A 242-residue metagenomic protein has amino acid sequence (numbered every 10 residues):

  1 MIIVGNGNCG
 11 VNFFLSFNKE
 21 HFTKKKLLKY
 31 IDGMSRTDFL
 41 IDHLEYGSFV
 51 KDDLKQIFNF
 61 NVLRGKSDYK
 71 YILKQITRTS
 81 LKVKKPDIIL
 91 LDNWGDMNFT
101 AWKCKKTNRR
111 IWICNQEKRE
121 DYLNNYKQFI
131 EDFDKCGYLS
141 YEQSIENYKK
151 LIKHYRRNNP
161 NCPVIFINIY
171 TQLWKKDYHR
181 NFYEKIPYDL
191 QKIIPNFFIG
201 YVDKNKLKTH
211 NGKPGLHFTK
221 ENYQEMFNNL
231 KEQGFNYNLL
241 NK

Functional and structural regions predicted by a protein language model:
M1-K242: Extracellular glycan-modifying ectodomains
